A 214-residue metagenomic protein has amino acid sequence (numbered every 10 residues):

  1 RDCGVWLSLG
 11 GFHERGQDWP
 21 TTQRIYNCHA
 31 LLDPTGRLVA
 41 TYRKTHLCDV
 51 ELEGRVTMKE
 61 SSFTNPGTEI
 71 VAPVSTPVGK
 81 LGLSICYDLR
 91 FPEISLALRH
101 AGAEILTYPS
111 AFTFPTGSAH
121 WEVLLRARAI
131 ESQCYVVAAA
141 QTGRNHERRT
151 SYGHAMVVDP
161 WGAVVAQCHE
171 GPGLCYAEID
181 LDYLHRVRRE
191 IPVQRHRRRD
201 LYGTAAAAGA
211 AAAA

Functional and structural regions predicted by a protein language model:
R1-S8, K80, C86-C175: CN hydrolase (nitrilase-like) catalytic-core segments centered on the catalytic cysteine and neighboring Lys/Glu
L9-G11, C28-L31, A72-P73, A155-V157 (+1 more regions): Short beta-strand scaffold segments in enzyme catalytic cores
F12, R43, Q141: Histidine-centered beta-alpha loop that forms part of the nucleotide-sugar donor binding/catalytic region in diverse
H13, P73-V74, A129, C168: A structural signal for short hydrophobic beta-strand segments in well-ordered beta-sheet cores
R15-A101, F114-L124, E190-V193: Active-site catalytic loop in hydrolytic enzyme cores
R37-A40, A163-V165, H185: Short helix-loop capping/hinge motifs at secondary-structure junctions, enriched in acidic/polar residues
D180-D182: C-terminal accessory region of radical SAM enzymes
H185-A214: A short C-terminal boundary segment appended to hydrolase-like catalytic domains
